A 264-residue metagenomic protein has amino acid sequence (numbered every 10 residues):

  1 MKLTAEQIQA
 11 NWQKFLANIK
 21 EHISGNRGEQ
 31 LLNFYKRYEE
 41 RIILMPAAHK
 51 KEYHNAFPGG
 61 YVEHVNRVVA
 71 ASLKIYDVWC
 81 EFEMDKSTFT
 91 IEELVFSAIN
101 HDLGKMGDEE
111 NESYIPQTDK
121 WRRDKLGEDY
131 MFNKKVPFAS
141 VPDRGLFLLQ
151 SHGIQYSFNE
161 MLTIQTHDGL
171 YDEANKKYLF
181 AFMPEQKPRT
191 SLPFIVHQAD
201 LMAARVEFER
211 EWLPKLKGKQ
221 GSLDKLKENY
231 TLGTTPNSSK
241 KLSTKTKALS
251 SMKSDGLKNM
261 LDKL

Functional and structural regions predicted by a protein language model:
M1-A47, K51: Non-catalytic interface/linker regions that flank or bridge core catalytic/transmembrane domains
M1-N18, Q198, M202, W212-S222: N-terminal leader/capping segments at the start of a protein or of a new domain
L32-T90: A glycine-rich, hydrophobic loop/mini-helix early in the fold
H54-F57, E63, I75, E81 (+1 more regions): Divalent metal-dependent catalytic cores for phosphoryl transfer on phosphate-bearing substrates
L223-K225, N229: Catalytic or ion-coupling anion/metal-binding cores of large enzyme and transporter domains
K227, K241, K245: Intrinsically disordered, low-complexity mixed-charge segments
N229-P236: Extracellular secretome segments
K245-L264: Short linear clamp-binding motif
